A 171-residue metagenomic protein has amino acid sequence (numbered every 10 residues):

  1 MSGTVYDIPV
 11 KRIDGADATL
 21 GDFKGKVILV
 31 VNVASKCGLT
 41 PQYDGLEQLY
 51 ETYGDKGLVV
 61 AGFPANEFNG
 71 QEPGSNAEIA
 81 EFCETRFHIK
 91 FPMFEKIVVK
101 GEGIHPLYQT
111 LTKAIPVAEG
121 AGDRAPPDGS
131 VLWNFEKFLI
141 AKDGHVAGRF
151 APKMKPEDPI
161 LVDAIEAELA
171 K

Functional and structural regions predicted by a protein language model:
M1-G21, P106, K113: N-terminal "domain-start" segment that seeds a small globular fold
R12, N32-K36: Amphipathic alpha-helical repeat scaffolds
K26-V27, S35-K36, T40-F63, C83-F87: Conserved helix-turn-beta segment immediately C-terminal to the redox Cys motif in thioredoxin-like folds
V27-L29, K137: Hydrophobic beta-strand anchors of alpha/beta hydrolase catalytic cores
G57-S75, K90-G101: Thiol-based oxidoreductase modules, predominantly thioredoxin-like and allied folds used for disulfide exchange
A77-L132: Short, internal strand/loop/helix patches that form the active-site neighborhood or redox-interaction surface
Q109, K113-K171: Thiol-/selenol-based redox modules, centered on thioredoxin-like and closely related oxidoreductase domains
